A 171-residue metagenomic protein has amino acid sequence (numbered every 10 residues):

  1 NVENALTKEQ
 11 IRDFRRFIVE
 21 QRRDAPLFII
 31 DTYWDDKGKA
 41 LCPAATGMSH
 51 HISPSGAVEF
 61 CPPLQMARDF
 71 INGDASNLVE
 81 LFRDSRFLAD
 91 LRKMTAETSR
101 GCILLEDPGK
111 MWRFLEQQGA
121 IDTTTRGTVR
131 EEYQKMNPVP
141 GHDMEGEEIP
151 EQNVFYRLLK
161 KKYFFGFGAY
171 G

Functional and structural regions predicted by a protein language model:
N1-A45, P54-S55, E59, Q65-D69: Radical SAM enzyme [4Fe-4S]-AdoMet core and its adjacent flexible, acidic and glycine-rich loops/tails across
P63-G171: Flexible mid-to-C-terminal extensions adjoining Fe-S/redox cofactors in radical SAM and related proteins
